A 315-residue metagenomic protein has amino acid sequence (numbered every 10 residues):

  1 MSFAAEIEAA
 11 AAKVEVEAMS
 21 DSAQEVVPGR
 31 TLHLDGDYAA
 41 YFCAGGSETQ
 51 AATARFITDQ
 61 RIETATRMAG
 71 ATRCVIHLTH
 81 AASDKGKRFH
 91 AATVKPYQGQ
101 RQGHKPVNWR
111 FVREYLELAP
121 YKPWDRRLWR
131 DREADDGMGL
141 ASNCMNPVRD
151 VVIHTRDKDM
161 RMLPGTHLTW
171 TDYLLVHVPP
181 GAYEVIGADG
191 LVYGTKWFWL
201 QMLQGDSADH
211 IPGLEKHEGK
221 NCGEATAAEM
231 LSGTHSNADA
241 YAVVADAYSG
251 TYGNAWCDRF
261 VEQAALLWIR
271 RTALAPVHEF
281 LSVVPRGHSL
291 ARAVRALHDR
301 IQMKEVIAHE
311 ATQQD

Functional and structural regions predicted by a protein language model:
S2-E114: Domain-level signal for Mg2+-assisted phosphodiester chemistry and nucleotide/NA-binding surfaces in nucleic-acid
S2-V16, Q98-Q314: Extended two-metal-dependent nuclease catalytic cores across DNA- and RNA-processing enzymes
